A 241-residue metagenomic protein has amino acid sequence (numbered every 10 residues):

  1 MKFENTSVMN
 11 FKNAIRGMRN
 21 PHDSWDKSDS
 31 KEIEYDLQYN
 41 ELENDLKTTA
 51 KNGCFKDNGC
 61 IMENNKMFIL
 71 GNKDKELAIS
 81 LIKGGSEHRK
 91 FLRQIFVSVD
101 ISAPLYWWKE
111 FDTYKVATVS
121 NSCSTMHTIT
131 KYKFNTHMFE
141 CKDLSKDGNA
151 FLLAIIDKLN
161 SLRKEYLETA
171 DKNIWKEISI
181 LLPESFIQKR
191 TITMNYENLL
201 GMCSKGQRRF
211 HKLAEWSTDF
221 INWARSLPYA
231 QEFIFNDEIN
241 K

Functional and structural regions predicted by a protein language model:
M1-K241: Family-specific signature for flavin-dependent thymidylate synthase
